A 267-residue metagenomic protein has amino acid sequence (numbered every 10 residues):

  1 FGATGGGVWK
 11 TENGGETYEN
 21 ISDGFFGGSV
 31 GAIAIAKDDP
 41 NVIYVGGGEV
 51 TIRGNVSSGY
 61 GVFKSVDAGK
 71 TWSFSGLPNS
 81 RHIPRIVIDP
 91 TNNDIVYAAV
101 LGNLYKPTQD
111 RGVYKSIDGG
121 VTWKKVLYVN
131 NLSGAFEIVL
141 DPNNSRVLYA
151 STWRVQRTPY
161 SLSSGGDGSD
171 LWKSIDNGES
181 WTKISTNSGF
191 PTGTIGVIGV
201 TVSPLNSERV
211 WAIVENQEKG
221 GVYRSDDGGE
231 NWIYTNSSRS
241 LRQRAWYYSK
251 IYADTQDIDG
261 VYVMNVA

Functional and structural regions predicted by a protein language model:
F1-A267: Beta-propeller blade termini and top-face loops
